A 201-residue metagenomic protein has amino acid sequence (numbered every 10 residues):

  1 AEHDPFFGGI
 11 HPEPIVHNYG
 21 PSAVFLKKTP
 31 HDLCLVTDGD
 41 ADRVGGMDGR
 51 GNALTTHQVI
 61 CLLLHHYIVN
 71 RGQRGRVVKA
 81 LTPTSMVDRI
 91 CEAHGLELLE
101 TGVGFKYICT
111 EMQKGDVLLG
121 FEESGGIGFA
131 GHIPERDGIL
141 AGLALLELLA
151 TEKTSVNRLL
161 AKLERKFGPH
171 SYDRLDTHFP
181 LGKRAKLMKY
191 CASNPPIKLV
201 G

Functional and structural regions predicted by a protein language model:
A1-H3, Q58-C61, G102-Y107: Short, acidic/turn-prone active-site loops that include or flank metal/cofactor- and phosphate-binding residues
A1-M47: N-terminal small/polar loop signature for handling phosphorylated ligands or for N-terminal nucleophile
D4-H11, H65-Y67, I108-Q113: Short, charged, surface-exposed secondary-structure boundary motifs
G8-P12, H17, G46-G49, T55-T56 (+5 more regions): Generic structural "secondary-structure junction" signal
N18-P21, F25, V59, L63 (+1 more regions): Well-ordered alpha-helical segments embedded in enzymatic catalytic cores
L33, Q73-G201: Phosphate-binding and adjacent anionic-ligand microenvironments
D42-L62, V87-D88: Short Gly/Thr/Asp-enriched flexible loops that form oxyanion-binding sites at enzyme active sites
N52-R71, G138-E147: Gly/Ser/Thr-rich active-site loops/lids in small-molecule metabolic enzymes that frequently grip phosphoryl groups
